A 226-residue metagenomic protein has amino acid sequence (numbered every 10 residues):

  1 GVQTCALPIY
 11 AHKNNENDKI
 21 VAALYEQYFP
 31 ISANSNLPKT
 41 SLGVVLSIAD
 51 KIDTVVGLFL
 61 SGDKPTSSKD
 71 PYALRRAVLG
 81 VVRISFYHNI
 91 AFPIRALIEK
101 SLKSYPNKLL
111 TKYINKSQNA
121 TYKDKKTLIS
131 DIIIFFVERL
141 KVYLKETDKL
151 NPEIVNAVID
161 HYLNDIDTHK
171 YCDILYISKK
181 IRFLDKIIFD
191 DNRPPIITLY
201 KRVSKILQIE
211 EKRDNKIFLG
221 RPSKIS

Functional and structural regions predicted by a protein language model:
G1-C5: Single conserved hydrophobic/aromatic residue that forms the stacking wall/gate of nucleotide- or nucleobase-binding
A6-S226: Amphipathic alpha-helical "coupling" segments that flank catalytic cores
